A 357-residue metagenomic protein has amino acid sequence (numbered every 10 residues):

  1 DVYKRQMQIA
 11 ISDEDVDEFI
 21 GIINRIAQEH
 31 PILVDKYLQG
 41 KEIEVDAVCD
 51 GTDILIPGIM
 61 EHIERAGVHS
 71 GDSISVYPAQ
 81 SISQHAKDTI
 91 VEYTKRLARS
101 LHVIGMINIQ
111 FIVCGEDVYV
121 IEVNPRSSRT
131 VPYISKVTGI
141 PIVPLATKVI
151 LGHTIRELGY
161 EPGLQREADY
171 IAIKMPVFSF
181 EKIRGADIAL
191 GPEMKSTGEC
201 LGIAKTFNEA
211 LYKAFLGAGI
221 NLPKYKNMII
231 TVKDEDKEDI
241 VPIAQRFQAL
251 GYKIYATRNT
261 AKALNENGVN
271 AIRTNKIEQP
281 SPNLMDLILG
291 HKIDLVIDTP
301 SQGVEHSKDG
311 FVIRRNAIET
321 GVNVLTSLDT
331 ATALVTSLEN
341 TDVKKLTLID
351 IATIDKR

Functional and structural regions predicted by a protein language model:
D1, R126, D234-E235, P300-V304: Short glycine-rich anion-binding loops that position phosphate/pyrophosphate groups of nucleotides and phosphorylated
K4-K224: ATP-dependent carboxylate activation and anion-phosphoryl transfer catalytic cores that bind Mg-ATP to form
R5, N275-K276, L284-R357: Peripheral docking tails and interdomain loops at the edges of cofactor- or intermediate-handling domains
K182, G191-G198, N208-K213, I229 (+6 more regions): Catalytic domains of riboflavin
I220-N221, Y225-N227, V232-Y252: Glycine- and Gly-Pro-enriched alpha-helical subdomains that act as flexible, kink-prone "lid/hinge" or packing modules
G251-A263: Short internal beta-strands
